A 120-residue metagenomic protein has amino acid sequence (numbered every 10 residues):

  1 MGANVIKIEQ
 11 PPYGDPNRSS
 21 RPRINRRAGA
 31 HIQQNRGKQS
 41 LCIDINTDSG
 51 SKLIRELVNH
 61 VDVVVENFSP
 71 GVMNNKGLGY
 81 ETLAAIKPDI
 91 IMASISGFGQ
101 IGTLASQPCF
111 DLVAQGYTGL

Functional and structural regions predicted by a protein language model:
M1-L120: N-terminal helix-loop segment corresponding to the beta1-alpha1 unit of nucleotide/adenylate-binding folds
